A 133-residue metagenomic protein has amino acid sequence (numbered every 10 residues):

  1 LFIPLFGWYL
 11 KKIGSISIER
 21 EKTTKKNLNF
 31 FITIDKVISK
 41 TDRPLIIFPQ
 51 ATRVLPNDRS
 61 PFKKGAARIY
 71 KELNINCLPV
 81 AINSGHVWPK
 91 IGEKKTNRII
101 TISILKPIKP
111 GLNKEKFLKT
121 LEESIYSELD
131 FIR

Functional and structural regions predicted by a protein language model:
L1-T23: Catalytic core of membrane glycerolipid acyltransferases/transacylases, capturing the structured, soluble-facing
L28-R133: Non-catalytic C-terminal accessory region of glycerolipid acyltransferases and related lyso-lipid remodeling enzymes
